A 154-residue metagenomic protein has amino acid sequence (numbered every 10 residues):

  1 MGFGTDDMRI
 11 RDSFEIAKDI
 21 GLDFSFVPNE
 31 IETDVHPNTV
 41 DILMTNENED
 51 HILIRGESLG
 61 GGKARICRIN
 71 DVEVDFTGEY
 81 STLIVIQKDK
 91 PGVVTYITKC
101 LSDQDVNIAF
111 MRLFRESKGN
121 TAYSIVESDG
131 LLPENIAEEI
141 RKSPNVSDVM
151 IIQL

Functional and structural regions predicted by a protein language model:
M1, D7-F14, K18, F24-N29 (+2 more regions): A conserved regulatory-domain signal marking ACT and ACT-like small-molecule sensing domains and adjacent regulatory
V40-L43: Short beta-strand scaffold segments in enzyme catalytic cores
